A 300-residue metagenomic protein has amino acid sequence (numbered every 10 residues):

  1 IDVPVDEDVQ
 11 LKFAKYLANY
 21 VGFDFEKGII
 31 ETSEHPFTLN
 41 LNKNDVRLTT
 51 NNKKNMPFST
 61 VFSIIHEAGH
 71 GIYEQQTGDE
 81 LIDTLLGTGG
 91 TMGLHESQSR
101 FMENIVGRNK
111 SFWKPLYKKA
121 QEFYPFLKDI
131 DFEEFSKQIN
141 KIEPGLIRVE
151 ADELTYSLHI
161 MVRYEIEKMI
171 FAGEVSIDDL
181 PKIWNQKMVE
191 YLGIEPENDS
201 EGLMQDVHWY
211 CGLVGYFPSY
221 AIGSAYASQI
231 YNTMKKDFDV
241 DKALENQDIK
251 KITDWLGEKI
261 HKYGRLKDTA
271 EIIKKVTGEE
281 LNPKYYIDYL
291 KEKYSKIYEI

Functional and structural regions predicted by a protein language model:
I1-P57, I252, Y294: Contiguous, non-catalytic segments that form substrate-binding/exosite surfaces or channel walls
D6, N40-N44, N52-V61, G90-H95 (+9 more regions): Secondary-structure capping and boundary motifs in well-ordered enzyme cores
E7-L17, V21-E31, N40, F123-G145 (+1 more regions): All-alpha helical catalytic cores of prenyl diphosphate-utilizing isoprenoid enzymes
F25-K27, E80-T84, G107-K118, I177-D178: Acidic/polar loop patches that form or flank catalytic/metal-binding clefts of enzymes that bind anionic ligands
S33-H35, Y73-E74, D129-K141, D152-I160 (+1 more regions): A glycine-rich, aromatic-flanked flexible loop/lid motif
S59-G78, E96-R100: Active-site recognition of the HExxH zinc-binding catalytic motif
T88-L127: Post-HExxH zinc-binding segment in Zn-dependent metallohydrolases
I160, Y164-I300: C-terminal, non-catalytic "cap/extension" segments appended to globular domains
